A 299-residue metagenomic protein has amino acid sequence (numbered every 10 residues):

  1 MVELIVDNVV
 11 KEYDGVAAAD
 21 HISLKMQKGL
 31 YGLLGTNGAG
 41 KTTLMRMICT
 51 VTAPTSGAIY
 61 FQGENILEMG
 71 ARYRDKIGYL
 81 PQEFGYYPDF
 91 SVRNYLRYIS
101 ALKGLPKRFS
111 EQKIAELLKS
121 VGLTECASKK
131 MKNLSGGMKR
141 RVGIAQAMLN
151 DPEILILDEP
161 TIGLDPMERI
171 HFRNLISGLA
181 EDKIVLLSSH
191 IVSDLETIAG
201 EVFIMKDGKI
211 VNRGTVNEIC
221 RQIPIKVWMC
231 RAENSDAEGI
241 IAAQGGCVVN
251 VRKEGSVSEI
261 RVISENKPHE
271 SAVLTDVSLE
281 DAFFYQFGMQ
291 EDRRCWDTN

Functional and structural regions predicted by a protein language model:
T36-G40: Walker A (P-loop) phosphate-binding loop of ABC-type ATPase nucleotide-binding domains
G57-E68, R72-Y73: Conserved ABC transporter NBD signature motif
R97, A101, R108-C126: Conserved ABC ATPase "signature" region
K130-L134: Conserved ABC ATPase signature
L155-E159, L164: Catalytic Walker B motif of ABC-type/P-loop ATPase nucleotide-binding domains
F172-I260: ABC transporter nucleotide-binding domain
